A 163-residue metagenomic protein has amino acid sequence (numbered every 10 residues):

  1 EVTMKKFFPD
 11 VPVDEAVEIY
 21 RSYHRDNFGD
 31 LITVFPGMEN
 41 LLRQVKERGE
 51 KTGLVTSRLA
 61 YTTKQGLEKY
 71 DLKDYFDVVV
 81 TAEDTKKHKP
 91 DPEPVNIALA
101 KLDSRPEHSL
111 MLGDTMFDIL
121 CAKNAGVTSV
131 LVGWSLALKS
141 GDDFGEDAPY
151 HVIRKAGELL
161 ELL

Functional and structural regions predicted by a protein language model:
E1-R48: N-terminal helical cap/lid subdomain that shapes the substrate entry/recognition surface in HAD-like hydrolases
V13-V17, F35, E39, T56 (+3 more regions): Short, structured helix-loop boundary elements
R43-K46, L59-A60, K64-L163: Asp-based, Mg2+/Mn2+-dependent phosphohydrolase catalytic module
